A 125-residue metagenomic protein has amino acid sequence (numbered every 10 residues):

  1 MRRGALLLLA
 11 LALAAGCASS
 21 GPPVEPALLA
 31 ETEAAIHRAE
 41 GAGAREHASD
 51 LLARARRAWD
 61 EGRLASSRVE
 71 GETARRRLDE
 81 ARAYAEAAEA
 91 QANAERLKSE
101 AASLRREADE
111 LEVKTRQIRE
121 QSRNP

Functional and structural regions predicted by a protein language model:
M1-C17: Sec-dependent bacterial lipoprotein signal peptides
C17-P125: Long, charged/polar, soluble alpha-helical segments
